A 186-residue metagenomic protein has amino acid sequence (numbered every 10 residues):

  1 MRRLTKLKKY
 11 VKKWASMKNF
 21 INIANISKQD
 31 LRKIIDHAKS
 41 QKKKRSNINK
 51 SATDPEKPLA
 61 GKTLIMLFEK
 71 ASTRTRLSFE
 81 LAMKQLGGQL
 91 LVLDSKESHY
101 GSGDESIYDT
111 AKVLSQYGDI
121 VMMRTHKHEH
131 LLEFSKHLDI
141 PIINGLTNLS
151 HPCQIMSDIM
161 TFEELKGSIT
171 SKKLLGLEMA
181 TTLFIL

Functional and structural regions predicted by a protein language model:
L7-L77, L81: Positively charged, low-complexity intrinsically disordered leader regions
T63-Q116: Active-site cofactor/substrate anionic-group-binding motifs, chiefly glycine- and Lys/Arg-rich phosphate-binding loops
F68-A82, E164-L186: Glycine-rich phosphate/diphosphate-binding loop of Rossmann-like nucleotide-binding domains
D94-K96, R124, N144-T147: Short beta->alpha connector loops at strand-helix junctions that form conserved, small/polar/Pro-enriched
S115-K127: A glycine-rich helix N-cap at a beta->alpha junction
I120, G145-T161: A glycine-rich, Thr/Ser-enriched phosphate-binding loop motif common to dinucleotide/cofactor-binding enzymes
K127-H137: Active-site-adjacent beta->alpha loops and helix N-cap segments on the catalytic face of soluble alpha/beta enzymes
